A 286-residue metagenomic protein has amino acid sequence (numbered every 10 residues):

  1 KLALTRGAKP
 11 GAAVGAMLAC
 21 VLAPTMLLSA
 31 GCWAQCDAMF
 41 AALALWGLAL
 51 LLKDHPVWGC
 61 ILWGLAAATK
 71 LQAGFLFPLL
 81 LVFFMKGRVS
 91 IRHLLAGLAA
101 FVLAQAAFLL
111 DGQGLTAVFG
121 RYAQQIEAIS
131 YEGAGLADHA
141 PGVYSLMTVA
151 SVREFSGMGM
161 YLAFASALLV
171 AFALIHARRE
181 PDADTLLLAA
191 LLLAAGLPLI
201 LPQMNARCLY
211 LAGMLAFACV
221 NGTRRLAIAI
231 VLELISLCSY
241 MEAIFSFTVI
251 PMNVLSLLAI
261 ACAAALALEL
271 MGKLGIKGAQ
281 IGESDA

Functional and structural regions predicted by a protein language model:
K1-V14, L50-D54, I175-R178: Transmembrane alpha-helical segments of multipass membrane enzymes and assembly factors that act on membrane-embedded
L2-T5, Q125-I200, M271-Q280: Aromatic/glycine/proline-enriched transmembrane-helix motif characteristic of membrane-embedded glycan-assembly enzymes
A16-L22, W63, A67: Short helix- or helix-capping micro-motifs that position conserved polar/aromatic residues at function-defining sites
A23, M39-P56, L215-A216: Specific aromatic-rich, kink-prone transmembrane helix
L28, W46-L50, V57-A73, F77-V82 (+1 more regions): Membrane-interface alpha helices of multi-pass inner-membrane proteins
G31-D37, N205: Short acidic/glycine- and proline-prone juxtamembrane loop motifs at membrane-interface regions of multi-pass membrane
F75-A99, L109-Q113, L211: Perimembrane helix-loop-helix junctions
L110, V118-A140, Y144, A190 (+1 more regions): Transmembrane helical bundles and short interhelical boundary loops of multi-pass, membrane-embedded
